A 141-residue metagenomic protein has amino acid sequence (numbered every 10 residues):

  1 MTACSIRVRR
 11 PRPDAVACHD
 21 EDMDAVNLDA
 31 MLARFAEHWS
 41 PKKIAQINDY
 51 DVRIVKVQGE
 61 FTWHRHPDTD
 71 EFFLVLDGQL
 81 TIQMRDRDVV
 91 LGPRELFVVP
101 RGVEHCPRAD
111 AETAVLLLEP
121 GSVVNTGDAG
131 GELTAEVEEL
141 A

Functional and structural regions predicted by a protein language model:
R7-R12: Basic polycationic patches enriched in arginine
A25-L32, A45, D110-A141: Double-stranded beta-helix
L28-W63, T69, G127: A short glycine-rich, His/Asp/Glu-containing loop-to-beta-strand
N48, L76-D77, G92-P93, A111: A cytosolic small-molecule/anion-sensing beta-strand core signal
K56-V57, H66-I82: Short, conserved beta-strand element in jelly-roll/cupin
I82-Q83, V99, E104-D110, V115-L117: Short beta-strand His + acidic residue motifs that chelate non-heme Fe in jelly-roll/DSBH and cupin folds
D86-R101: Short acidic-glycine-tyrosine-enriched beta hairpin
